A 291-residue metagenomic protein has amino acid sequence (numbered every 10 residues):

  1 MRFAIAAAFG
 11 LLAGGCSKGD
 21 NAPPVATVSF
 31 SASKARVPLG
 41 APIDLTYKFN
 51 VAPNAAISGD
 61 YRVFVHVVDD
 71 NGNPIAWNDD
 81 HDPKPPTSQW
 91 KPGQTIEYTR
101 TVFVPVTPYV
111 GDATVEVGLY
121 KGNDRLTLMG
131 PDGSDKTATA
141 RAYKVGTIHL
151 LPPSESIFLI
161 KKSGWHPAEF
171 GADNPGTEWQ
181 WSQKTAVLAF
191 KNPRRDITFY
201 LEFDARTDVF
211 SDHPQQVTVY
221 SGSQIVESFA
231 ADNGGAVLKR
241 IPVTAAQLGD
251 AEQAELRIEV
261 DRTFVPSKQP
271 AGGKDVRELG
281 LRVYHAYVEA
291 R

Functional and structural regions predicted by a protein language model:
M1-G14: Sec-dependent bacterial lipoprotein signal peptides
C16-R291: C-terminal luminal/periplasmic domains and tails of membrane-associated envelope-modifying transferases
